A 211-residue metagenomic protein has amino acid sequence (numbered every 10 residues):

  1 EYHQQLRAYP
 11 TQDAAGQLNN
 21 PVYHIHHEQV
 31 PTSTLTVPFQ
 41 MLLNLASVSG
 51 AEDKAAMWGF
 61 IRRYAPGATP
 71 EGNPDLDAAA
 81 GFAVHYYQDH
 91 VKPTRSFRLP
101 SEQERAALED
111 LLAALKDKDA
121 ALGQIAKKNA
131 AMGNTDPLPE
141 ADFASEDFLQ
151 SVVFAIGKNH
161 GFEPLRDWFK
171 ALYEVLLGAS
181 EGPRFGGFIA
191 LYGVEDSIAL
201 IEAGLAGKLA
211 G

Functional and structural regions predicted by a protein language model:
E1-G81, L177-G211: Catalytic adenosine-cofactor/nucleotide-binding cores of aminoacyl-tRNA synthetases and other
G67-G211: Basic, alpha-helical terminal appendages of large translation-related enzymes
